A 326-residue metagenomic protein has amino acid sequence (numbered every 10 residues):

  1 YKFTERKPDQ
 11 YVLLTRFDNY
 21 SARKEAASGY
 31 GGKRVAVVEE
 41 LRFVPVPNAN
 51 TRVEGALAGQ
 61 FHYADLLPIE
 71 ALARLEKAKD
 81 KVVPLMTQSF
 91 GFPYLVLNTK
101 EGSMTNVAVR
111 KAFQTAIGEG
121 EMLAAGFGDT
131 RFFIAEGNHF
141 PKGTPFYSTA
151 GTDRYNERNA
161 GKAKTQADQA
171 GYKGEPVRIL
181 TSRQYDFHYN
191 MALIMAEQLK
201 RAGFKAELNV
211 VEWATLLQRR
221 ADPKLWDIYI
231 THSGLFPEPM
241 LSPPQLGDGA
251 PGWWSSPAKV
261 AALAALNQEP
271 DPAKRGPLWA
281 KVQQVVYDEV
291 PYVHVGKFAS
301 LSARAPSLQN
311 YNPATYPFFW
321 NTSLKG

Functional and structural regions predicted by a protein language model:
Y1, M104, R131-Q169, Y185-Y189: Structural transition elements
Y1-N48, L72-G91, G161: Aromatic-rich, solvent-exposed beta-strand/loop patch
T15-N19, T87-A112, A116, A125 (+1 more regions): A bilobed periplasmic-binding-protein/Venus flytrap-type ligand-binding module shared by bacterial periplasmic
A73-M86, P223-W226, P239-A250, P306-Q309: Ligand-binding "clamshell"
K100, M104-T144, M191, V286-G296: Periplasmic-binding protein-like
K111, N156, A202-L217, L241-P306 (+1 more regions): Extracytoplasmic/peripheral linker and loop segments enriched in polar/acidic and small residues with frequent Thr/Pro
F133, K164-L235, P251, P272: Ligand/substrate-recognition segments at binding pockets and active sites
S302-G326: Long beta-strand-rich cores associated with HINT superfamily self-processing modules
